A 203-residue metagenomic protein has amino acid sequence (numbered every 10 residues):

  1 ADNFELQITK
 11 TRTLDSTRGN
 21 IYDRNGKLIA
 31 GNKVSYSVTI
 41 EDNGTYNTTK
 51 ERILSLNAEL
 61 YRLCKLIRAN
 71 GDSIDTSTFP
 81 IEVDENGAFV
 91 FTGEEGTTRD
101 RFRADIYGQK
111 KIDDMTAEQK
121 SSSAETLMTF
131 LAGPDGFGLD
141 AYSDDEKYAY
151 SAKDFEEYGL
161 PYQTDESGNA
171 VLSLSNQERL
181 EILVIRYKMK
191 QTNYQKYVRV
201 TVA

Functional and structural regions predicted by a protein language model:
A1-A203: Membrane-proximal periplasmic segments of bacterial cell-envelope enzymes, especially penicillin-binding proteins
